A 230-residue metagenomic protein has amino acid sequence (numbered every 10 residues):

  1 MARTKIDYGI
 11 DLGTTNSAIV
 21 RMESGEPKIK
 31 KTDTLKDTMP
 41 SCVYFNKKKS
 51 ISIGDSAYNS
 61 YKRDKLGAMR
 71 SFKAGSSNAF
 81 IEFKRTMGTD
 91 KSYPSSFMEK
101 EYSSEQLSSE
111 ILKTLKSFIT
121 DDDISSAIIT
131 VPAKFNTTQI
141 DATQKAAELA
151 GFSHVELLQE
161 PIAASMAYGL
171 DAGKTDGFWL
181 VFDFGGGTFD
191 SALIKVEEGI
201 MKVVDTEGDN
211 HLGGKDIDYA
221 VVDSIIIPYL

Functional and structural regions predicted by a protein language model:
M1-F83, K100-E101, T120-L230: Oxyanion-binding/catalytic loops of NTP- or PPi-dependent enzymes
P94-K116: Adenine-nucleotide phosphate-binding core of ATP-dependent small-molecule kinases
